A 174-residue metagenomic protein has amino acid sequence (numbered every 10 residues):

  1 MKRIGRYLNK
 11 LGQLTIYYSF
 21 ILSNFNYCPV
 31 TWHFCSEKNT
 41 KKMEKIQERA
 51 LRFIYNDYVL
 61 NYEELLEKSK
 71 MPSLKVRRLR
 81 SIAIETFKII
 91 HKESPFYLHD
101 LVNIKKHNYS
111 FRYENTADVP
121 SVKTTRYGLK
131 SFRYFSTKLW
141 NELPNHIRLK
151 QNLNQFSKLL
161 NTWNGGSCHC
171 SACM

Functional and structural regions predicted by a protein language model:
M1-M174: Hydrophobic/basic alpha-helical segments
